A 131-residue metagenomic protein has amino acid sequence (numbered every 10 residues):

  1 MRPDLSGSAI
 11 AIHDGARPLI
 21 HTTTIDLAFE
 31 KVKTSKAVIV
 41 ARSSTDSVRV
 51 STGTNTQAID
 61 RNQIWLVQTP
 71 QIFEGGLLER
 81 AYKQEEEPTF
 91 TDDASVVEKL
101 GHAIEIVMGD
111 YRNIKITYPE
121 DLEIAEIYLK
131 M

Functional and structural regions predicted by a protein language model:
M1-A9: Active-site nucleotide-sugar/metal-binding loop of Leloir-type enzymes
A9-I10, I39: Hydrophobic "anchor" residues on beta-strands that sit immediately upstream of conserved functional sites
I10-H13, E105-M108: Short beta-strands and strand-loop turn motifs
H13-D14, S43, E74, Y118: Residue-level signal for inorganic ion chemistry
G15, T24, G109, D121-I124: Residue-level recognition of oxygen-bearing side chains
A16, E86-E87, Y111-I114: Glycine-rich "substrate-gating" loop/helix at the edge of Rossmann-like oxidoreductase active sites
L19-V107: Conserved core of the sugar-phosphate nucleotidyltransferase
N113-M131: Hydrophobic helical membrane-anchoring modules
